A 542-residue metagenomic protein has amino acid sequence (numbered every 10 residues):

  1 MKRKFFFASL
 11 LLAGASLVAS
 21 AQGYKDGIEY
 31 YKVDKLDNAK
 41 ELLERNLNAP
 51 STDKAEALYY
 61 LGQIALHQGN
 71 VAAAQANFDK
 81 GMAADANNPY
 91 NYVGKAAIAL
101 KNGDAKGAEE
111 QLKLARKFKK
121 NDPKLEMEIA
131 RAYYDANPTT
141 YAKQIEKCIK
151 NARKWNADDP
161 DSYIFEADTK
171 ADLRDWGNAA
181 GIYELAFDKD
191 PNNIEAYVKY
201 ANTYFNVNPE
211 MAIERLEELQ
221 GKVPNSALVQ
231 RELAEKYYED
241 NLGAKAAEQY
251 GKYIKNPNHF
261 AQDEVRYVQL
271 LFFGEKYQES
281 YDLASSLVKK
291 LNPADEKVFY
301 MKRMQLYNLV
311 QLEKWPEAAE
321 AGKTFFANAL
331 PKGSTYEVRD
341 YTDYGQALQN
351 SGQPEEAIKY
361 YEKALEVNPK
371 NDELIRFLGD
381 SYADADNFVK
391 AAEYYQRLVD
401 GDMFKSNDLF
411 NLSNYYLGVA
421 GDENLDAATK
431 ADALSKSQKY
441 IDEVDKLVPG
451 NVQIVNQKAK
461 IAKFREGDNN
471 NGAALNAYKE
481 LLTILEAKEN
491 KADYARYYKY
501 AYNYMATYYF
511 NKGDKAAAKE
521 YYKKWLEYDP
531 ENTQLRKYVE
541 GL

Functional and structural regions predicted by a protein language model:
M1-F5: Positively charged n-region of N-terminal signal peptides that target proteins for export
F6, L10-K512, A517, E527 (+1 more regions): Alpha-solenoid helical repeat scaffolds
